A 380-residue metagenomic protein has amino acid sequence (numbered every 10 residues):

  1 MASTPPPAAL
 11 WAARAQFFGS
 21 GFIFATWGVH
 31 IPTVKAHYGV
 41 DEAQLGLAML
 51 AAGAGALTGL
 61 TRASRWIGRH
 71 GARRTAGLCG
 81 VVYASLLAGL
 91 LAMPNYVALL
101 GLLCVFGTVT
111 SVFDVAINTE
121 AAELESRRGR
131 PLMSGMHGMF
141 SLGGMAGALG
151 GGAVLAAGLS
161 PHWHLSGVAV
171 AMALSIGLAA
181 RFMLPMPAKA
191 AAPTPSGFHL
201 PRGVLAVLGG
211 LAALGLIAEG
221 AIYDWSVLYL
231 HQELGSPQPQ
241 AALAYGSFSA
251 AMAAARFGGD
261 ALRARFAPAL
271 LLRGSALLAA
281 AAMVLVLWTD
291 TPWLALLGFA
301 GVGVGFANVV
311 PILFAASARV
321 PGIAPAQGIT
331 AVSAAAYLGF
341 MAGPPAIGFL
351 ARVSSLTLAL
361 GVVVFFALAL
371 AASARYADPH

Functional and structural regions predicted by a protein language model:
T4-H30, A36, C104-V105, R202-A218 (+1 more regions): Pair of pore-lining "gating" transmembrane helices in MFS-fold secondary transporters
V29-E42, D224-Q240: Short amphipathic helix-loop junctions that connect adjacent transmembrane helices in Major Facilitator Superfamily/SLC
G39, G71, A92-V97, G235 (+1 more regions): Helix-breaking motifs and short loop linkers at transmembrane-helix boundaries and internal kinks in secondary membrane
G59-G71, L155, A255-A267, A351: Helix-to-loop junctions at the C-terminal end of transmembrane segments in multipass secondary transporters
R73-A76, L272: Primarily marks hydrophobic transmembrane alpha-helices of the MFS/SLC 12-helix fold
V81-P94, L278-D290: C-terminal ends and interior cores of transmembrane alpha-helices in multi-pass membrane transporters/permeases
A98, M136-L184: Helix-loop-helix hairpin linking two adjacent transmembrane segments in secondary transporters
V112-S126, N308-P321: Intracellular juxtamembrane helix-capping segments at the cytosolic ends of symmetry-related transmembrane helices
